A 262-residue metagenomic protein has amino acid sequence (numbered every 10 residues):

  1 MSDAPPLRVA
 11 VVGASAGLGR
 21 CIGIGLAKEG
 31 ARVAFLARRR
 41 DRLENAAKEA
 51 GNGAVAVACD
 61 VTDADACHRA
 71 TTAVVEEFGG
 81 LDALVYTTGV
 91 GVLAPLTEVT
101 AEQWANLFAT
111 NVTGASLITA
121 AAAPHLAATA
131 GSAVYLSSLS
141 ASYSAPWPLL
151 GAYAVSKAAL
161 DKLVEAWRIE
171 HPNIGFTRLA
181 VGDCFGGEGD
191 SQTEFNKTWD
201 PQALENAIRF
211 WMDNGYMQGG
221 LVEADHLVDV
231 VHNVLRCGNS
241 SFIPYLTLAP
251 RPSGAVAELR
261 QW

Functional and structural regions predicted by a protein language model:
S15-A16: Conserved glycine-rich cofactor-binding loop
E29-N45: Conserved glycine-rich Rossmann-like NAD(P)H-binding loop of the short-chain dehydrogenase/reductase
C59-R69, A101: The beta1-alpha1 cofactor-binding region of Rossmann-like NAD(H)/NADP(H)-dependent oxidoreductases
T87-V92: Conserved NAD(P)H cofactor-binding loop of Rossmann-fold oxidoreductase domains
P95-L96, Q103-N106: Substrate-binding pocket helix/loop in short-chain dehydrogenase/reductase
S132-A159, V164-I169, D183-N196: Catalytic loop of short-chain dehydrogenase/reductase
R178-L179, T198-A257: C-terminal helical subdomain
